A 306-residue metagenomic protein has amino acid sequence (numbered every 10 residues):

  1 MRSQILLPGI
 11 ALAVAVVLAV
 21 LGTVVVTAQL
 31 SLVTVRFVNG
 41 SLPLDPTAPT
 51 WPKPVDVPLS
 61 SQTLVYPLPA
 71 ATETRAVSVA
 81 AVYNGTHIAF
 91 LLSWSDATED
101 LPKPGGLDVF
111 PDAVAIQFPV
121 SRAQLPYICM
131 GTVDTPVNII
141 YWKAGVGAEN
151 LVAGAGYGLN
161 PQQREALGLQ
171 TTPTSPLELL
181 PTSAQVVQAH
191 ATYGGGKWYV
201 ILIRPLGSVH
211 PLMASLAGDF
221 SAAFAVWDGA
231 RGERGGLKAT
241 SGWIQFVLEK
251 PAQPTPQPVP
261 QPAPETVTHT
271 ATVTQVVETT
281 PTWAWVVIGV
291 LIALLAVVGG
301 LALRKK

Functional and structural regions predicted by a protein language model:
M1-L30, T255-K306: Secretory targeting signatures
V24-P54, G105-P161, G194, S208-P262 (+1 more regions): Acidic/polar low-complexity flexible segments
D45, W51, V65-Y66, T72-S78: Early extracytoplasmic/domain-onset interaction patches
P46, H87-D96, W198-R204: Short, well-ordered beta-strand segments enriched in hydrophobic/aromatic residues
T72-L101, L107: N-terminal onset of structured domains
V77-A80, V187-Y193: Beta-strand-rich interaction surfaces with strong enrichment in secreted/lumenal proteins
G147-H190: Glycine-aromatic-enriched beta-strand/loop faces of beta-sandwich-type recognition domains, especially lectin-like
